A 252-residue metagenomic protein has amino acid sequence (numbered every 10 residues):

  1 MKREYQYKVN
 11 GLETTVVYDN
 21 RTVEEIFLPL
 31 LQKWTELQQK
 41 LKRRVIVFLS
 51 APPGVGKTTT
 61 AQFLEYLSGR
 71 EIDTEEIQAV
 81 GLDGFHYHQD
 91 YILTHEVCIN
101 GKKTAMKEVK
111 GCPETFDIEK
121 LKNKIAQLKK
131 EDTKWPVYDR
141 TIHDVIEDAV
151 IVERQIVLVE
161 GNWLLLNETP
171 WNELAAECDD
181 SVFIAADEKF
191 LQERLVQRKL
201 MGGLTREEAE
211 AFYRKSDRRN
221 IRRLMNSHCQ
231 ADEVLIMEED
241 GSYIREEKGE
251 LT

Functional and structural regions predicted by a protein language model:
M1-I26: Charged, amphipathic alpha-helical linker segments immediately N-terminal to NTP-binding catalytic cores
V47-L49: Hydrophobic anchor at the beta1->P-loop junction of P-loop NTPases
G54: Walker A (P-loop) phosphate-binding loop of P-loop NTPases
K57: Conserved lysine of the Walker
T60: Hydrophobic positions on the alpha1 helix immediately C-terminal to the Walker A/P-loop
Q78, H86-D139: Conserved nucleotide-sensing/catalytic segment adjacent to the nucleotide-binding pocket in NTP-handling enzymes
I142-R198: ATP-dependent NMP and nucleoside kinases share a basic, alpha-helical "lid"
E147-D148, T169-N172, Q197-E247: Small-molecule kinase domains that catalyze NTP-dependent phosphoryl transfer to phosphate-bearing small molecules
